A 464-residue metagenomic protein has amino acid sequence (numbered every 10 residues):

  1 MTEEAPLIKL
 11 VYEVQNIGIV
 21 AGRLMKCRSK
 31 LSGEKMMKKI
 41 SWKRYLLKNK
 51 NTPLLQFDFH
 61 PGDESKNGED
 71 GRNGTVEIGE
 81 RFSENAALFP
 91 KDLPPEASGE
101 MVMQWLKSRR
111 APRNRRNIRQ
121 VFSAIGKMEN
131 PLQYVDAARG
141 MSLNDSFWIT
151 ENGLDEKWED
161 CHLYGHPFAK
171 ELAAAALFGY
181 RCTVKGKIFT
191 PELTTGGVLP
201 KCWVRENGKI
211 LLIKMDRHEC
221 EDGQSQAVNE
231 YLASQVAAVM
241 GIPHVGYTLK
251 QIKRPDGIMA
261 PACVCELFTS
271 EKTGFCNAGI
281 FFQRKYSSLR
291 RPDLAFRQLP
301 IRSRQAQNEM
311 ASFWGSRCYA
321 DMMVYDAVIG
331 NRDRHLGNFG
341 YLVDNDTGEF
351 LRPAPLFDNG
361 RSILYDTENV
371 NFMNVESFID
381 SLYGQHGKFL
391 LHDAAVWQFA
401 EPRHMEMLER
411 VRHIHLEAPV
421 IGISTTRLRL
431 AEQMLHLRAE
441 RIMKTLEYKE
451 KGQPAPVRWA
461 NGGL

Functional and structural regions predicted by a protein language model:
M1-M36: N-terminal amphipathic/basic-hydrophobic helices that include classical n-h-c signal peptides and signal-anchor
C27-V324, V328-G330, Y341-L464: Phosphate/dinucleotide-binding and metal-coordinating scaffold of catalytic cores in nucleotide-dependent enzymes
H335: Canonical protein kinase catalytic loop motif
